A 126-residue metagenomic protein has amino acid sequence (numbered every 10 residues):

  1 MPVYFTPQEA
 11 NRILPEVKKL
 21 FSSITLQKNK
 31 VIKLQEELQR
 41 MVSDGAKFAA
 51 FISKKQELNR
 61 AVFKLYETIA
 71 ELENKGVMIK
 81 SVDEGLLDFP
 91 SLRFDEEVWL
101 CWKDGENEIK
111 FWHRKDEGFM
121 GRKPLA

Functional and structural regions predicted by a protein language model:
M1-M41: Long, hydrophobic N-terminal alpha-helical segment
F5, R12, A46-A49, S53-Q56 (+1 more regions): A structural signal for alpha-helical segments
L20, Q27, L34, M41 (+3 more regions): Amphipathic coiled-coil alpha-helices
Q27-N29, Q35, A49, L86 (+1 more regions): Residue-level signal for alpha-helical context at structural boundaries
K30-I32, E37-Q39, F51, E97-W99 (+1 more regions): Short, charged/polar low-complexity linear motifs in solvent-exposed/disordered segments
K33, E37-R40, D44-K47, N74 (+1 more regions): Heptad-repeat coiled-coil alpha-helices
E71-A126: Glycine-rich, aromatic-bearing surface loops/beta-hairpins
